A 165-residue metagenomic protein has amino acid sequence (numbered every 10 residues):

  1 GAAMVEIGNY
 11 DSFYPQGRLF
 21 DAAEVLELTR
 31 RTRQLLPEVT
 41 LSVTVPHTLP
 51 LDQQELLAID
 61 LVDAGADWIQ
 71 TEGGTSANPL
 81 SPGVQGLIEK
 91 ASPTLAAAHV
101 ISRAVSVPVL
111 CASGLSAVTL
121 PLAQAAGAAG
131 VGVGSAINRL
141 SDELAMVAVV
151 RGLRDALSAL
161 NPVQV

Functional and structural regions predicted by a protein language model:
G1-C111, L115-V165: Alpha/beta enzyme core
